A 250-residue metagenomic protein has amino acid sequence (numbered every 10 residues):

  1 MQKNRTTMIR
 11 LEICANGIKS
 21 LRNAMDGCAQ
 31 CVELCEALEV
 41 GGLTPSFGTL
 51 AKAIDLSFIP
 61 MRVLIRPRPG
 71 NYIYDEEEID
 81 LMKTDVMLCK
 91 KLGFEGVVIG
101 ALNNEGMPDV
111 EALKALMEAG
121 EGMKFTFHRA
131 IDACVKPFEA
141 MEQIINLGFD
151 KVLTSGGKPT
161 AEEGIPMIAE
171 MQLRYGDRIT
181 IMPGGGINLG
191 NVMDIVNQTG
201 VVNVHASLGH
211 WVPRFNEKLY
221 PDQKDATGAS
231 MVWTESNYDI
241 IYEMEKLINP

Functional and structural regions predicted by a protein language model:
T6-G17, I65-L81, T126-K136: Active-site mouth loops of central-metabolism enzymes
I9-A15, V32-L34, M61-I65, V97-I99 (+4 more regions): Hydrophobic faces of well-ordered beta-strands that scaffold small-molecule active sites in alpha/beta enzyme cores
K19, E39-F58, L102-E121, C134-E139 (+3 more regions): Active-site-adjacent beta->alpha loops and helix N-cap segments on the catalytic face of soluble alpha/beta enzymes
K19-N23, I73-T84, V135-L147, I181 (+1 more regions): Catalytic cores of alpha/beta
G27-V32, S57-P60, G93-G96, G120-G122 (+3 more regions): Glycine-enriched alpha-helix->loop->beta-strand junction motifs that scaffold or abut catalytic
E33-L43, L88, L92-N104, F149-E162 (+1 more regions): Glycine-rich phosphate-binding active-site loops on the catalytic face of alpha/beta enzymes
G48, A53-I54, I59-L113: Glycine/small-residue-rich loop that forms an oxyanion/phosphate-binding "nest" at active or ligand-binding sites
Y175-P250: C-terminal alpha-helical cap/extension of soluble enzyme domains
